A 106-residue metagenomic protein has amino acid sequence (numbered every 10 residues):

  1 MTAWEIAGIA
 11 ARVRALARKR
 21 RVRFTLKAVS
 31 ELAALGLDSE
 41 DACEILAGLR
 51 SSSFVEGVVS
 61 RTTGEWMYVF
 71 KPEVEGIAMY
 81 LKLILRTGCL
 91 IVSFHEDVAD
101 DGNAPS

Functional and structural regions predicted by a protein language model:
M1-S106: Ribonuclease/tRNase effector modules and their secretory precursors
